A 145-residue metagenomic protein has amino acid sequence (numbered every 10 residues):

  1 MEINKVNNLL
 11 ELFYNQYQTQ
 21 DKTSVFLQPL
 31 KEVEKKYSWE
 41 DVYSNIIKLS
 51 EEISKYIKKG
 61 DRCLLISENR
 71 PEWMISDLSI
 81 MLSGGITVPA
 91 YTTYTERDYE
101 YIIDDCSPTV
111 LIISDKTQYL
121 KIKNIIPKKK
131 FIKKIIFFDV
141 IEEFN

Functional and structural regions predicted by a protein language model:
M1-N8: Flexible, non-catalytic linker and terminal segments flanking ANL/adenylate-forming cores
L10-Y14, Y43, I47-S50, K123: Generic alpha-helical structural signal
L12-S38, E142-E143: AMP-dependent adenylate-forming
Q20-K22, K59, S107, F131: Residue-level preference for short coil/turn positions at secondary-structure junctions
V25-M74, L78, T95-E100: Conserved AMP-binding/adenylate-forming core of the ANL superfamily
D77-S83, D105: Short hydrophobic alpha-helices that are characteristic scaffold elements of the AMP-binding
I86-N145: Structural core segment of the AMP-binding/adenylate-forming
